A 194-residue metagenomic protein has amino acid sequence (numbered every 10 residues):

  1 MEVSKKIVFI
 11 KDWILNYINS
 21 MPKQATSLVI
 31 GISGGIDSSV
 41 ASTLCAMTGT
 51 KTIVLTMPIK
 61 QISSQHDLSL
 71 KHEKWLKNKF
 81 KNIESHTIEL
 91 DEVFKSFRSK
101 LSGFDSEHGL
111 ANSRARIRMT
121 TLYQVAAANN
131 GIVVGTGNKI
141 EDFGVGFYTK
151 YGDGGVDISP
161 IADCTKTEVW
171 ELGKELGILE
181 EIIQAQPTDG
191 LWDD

Functional and structural regions predicted by a protein language model:
M1-F147: ATP-dependent adenylation/nucleotidyltransferase module used to activate substrates
I132-D194: Catalytic subdomain that performs nucleotidyl-dependent activation
